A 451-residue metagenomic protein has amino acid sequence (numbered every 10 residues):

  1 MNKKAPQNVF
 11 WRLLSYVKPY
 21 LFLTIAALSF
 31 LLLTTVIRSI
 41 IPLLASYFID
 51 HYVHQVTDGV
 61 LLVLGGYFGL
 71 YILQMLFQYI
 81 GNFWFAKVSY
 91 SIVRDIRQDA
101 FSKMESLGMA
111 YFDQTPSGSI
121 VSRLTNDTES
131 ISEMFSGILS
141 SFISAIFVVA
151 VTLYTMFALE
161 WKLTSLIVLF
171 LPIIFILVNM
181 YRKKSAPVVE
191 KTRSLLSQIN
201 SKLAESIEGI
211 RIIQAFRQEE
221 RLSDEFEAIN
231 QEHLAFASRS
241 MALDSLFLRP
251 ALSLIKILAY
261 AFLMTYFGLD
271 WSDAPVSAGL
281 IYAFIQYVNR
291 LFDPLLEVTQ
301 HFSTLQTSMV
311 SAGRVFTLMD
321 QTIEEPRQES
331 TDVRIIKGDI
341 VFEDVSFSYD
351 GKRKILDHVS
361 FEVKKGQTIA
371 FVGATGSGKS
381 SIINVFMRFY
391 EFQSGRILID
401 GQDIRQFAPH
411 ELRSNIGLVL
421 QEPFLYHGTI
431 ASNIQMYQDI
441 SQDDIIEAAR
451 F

Functional and structural regions predicted by a protein language model:
M1-K4, Y90, Q98-S122, N126-T128 (+4 more regions): Short intracellular "coupling" helices and adjacent cytoplasmic loop segments at the cytosolic face of multi-pass
P19, M109-A110, N126-F135, L139 (+6 more regions): An intracellular "coupling" helix at the cytosolic face of ABC transporter transmembrane type-1 domains
T24-F77, W84, F157-K162, A274-A278: Transmembrane helix-loop-helix hairpins at lipid-water interfaces of multipass membrane proteins, especially the type-1
S29, I37-I41, T125-L169, A242-L243 (+3 more regions): Hydrophobic alpha-helical transmembrane segments of ABC transporter permease domains
V56, T155-L169, L243-G313, L318-M319: Helix-loop-helix
G108, A228-E232, T317, D443-F451: Conserved ABC ATPase "signature" region
R327-Q328, V333-F451: ABC-type nucleotide-binding domain
